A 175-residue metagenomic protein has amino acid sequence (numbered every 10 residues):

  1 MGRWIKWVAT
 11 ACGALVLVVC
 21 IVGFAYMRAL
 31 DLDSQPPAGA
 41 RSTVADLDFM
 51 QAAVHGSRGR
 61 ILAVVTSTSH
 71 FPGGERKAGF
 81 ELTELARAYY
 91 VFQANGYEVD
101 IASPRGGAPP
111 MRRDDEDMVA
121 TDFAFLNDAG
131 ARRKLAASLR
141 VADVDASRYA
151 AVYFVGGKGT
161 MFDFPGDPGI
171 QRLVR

Functional and structural regions predicted by a protein language model:
G2-R175: Extended, subdomain-level signal for the structured scaffold at the beginning of enzyme domains
